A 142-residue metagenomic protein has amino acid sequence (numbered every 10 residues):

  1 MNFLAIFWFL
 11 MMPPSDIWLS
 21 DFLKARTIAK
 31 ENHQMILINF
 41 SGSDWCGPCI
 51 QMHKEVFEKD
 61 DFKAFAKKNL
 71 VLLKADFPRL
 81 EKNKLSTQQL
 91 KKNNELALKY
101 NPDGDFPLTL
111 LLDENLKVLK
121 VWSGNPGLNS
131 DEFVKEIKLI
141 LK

Functional and structural regions predicted by a protein language model:
N2-M11: Sec-dependent N-terminal signal peptides
M11-D21: A domain-start/cap signature at the N-terminus of enzymes
L19-I36, A66: A short beta-strand-turn-helix
N32-C46: Short active-site neighborhood of thiol/selenol oxidoreductases, capturing the structured segment around
C46-C49, T109: The canonical Cys-X-X-Cys-His
C49-F65: Typically the conserved alpha-helix immediately C-terminal to a functionally engaged Cys/Sec in thioredoxin-like
D60-N125, N129-E132: Thioredoxin-like thiol-disulfide oxidoreductase module
E136-I140: C-terminal alpha-helix
